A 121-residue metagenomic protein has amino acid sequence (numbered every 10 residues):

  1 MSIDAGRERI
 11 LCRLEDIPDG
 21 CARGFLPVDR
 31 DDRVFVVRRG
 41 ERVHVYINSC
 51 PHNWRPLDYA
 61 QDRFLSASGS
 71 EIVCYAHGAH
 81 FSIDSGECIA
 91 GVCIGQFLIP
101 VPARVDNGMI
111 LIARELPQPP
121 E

Functional and structural regions predicted by a protein language model:
M1-A67, S82-I83, F97-E121: N-terminal pre-ligand scaffold of iron-sulfur
C50, C74-H77: Short cysteine clusters
F64-V73, C88-Q96: Short cysteine/histidine-rich metal-coordination sites, predominantly Zn2+-binding motifs
F81-S82, A90: Short beta-strand His + acidic residue motifs that chelate non-heme Fe in jelly-roll/DSBH and cupin folds
